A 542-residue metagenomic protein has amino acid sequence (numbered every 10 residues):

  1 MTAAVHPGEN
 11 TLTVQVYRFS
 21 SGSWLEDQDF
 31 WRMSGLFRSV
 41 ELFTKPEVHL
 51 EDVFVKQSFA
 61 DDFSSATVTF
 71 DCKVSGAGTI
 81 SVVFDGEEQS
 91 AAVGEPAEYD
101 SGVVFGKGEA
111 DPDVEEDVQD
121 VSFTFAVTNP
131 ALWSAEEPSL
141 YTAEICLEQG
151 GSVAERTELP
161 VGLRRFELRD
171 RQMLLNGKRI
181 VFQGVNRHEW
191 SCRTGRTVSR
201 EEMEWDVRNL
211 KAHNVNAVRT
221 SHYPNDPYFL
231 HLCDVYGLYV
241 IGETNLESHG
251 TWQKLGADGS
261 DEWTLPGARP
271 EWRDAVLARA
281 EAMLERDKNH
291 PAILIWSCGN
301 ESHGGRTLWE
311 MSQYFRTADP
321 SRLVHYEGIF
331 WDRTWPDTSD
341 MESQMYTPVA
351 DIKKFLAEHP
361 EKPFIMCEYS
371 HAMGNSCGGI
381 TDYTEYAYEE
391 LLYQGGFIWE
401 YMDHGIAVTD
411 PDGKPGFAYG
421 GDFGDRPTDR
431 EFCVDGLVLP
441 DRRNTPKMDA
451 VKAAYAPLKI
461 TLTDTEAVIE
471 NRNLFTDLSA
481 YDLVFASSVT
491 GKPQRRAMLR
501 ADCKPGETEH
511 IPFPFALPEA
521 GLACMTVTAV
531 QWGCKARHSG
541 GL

Functional and structural regions predicted by a protein language model:
M1-V240, R279-A280, L294-I295, M311-T317 (+3 more regions): Secreted/periplasmic carbohydrate-active enzymes, especially glycoside hydrolases
V207-L210, A217-L437: Substrate-binding/catalytic cleft of secreted carbohydrate-active enzymes, primarily glycoside hydrolases
